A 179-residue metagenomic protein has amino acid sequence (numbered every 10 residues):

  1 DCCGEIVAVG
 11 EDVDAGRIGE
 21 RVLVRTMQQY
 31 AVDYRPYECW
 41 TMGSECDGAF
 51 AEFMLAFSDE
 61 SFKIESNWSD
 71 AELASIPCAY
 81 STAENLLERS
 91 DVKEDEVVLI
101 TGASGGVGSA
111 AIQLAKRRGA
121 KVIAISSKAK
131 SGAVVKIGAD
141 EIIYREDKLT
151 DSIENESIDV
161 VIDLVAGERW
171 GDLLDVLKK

Functional and structural regions predicted by a protein language model:
D1-Q29, E45-D47, S66-W68: Glycine-rich beta-strand-centered segment in the early N-terminal region that forms part of a ligand/cofactor-binding
C3, E20-R21, F53, V97 (+1 more regions): Residue-level marker of beta-strand positions
V22, V98, S157, V161: Receiver (REC) domain switch-region micro-motif
T26-G102: NAD(P)H dinucleotide-binding glycine-rich loop of Rossmann-like/cofactor-binding domains, especially the beta1-alpha1
Q28-Q29, G105, G167-E168: Short glycine-rich anion-binding loops that position phosphate/pyrophosphate groups of nucleotides and phosphorylated
W68-D147: Mid-domain Rossmann-like dinucleotide-binding core that forms the NAD(H)/NADP(H) cofactor-binding site
I123, K136-K179: Glycine-rich cofactor phosphate-binding loops and adjacent beta1-alpha1 units of small-molecule cofactor enzyme domains
